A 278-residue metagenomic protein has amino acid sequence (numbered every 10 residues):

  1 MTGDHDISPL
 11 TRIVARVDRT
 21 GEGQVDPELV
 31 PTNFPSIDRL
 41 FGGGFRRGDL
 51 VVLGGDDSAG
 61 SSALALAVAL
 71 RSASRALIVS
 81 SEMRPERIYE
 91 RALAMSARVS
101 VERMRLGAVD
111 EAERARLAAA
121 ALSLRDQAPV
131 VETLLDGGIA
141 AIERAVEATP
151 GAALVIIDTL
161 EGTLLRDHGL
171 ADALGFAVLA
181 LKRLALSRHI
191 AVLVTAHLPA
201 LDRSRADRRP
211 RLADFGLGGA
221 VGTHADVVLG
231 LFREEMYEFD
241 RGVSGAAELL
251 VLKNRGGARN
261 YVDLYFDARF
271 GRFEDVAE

Functional and structural regions predicted by a protein language model:
T2-V99, A140: The Walker A/P-loop phosphate-binding site
I7-T11, S58, I139-V155, L186-R188 (+1 more regions): C-terminal regions of RecA-like/P-loop NTPase motor modules
P31-F34, D38, E86, R98 (+5 more regions): Amphipathic alpha-helical transducer elements in NTP-driven molecular machines
G43-F45, L70-S72, L122-L124, E147-T149 (+2 more regions): Conserved catalytic network of the ASCE P-loop NTPase/AAA+ motor domain
A63, A67, S74-G151, L165-R166 (+1 more regions): Cytosolic-facing regulatory segments adjacent to core modules
S81-M83, I190, V194-H197: Conserved H-loop
R103, A153-V194: Helical hairpin unit composed of two closely spaced alpha helices linked by a short loop
